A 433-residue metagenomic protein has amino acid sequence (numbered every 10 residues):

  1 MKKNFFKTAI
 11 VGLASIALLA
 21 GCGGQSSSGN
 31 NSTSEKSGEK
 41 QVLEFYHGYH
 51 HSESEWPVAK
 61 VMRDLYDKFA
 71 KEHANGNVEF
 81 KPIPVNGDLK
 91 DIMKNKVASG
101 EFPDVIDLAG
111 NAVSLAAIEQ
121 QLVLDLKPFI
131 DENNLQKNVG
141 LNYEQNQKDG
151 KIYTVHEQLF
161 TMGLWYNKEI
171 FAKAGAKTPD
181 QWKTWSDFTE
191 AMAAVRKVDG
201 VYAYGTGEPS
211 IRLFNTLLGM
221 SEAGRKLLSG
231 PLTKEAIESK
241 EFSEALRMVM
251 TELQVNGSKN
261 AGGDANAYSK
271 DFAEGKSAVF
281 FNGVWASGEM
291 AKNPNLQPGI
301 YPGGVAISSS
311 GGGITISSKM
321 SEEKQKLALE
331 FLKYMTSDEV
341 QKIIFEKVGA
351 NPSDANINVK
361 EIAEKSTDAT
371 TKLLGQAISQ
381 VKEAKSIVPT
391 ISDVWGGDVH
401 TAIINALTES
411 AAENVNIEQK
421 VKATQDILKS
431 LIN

Functional and structural regions predicted by a protein language model:
N4-I16, C22-V113, E323, L327 (+4 more regions): Conserved N-terminal structural module of periplasmic/extracytoplasmic solute-binding proteins
S37, S114, L122-V123, G288 (+1 more regions): Mature extracytoplasmic/periplasmic domains
E72-N138, K173-G175, S269-D271, A278-V279 (+3 more regions): Extracytoplasmic "Venus flytrap"/periplasmic binding protein-like
A109-M162, T189, K197-D199, N295-G299 (+2 more regions): Hinge/lid segment of periplasmic solute-binding proteins
D149-E157, M162, A172, S186-K234 (+1 more regions): Extracytoplasmic/periplasmic solute-binding protein
E190-A194, L232-A261: Glycine-centered hinge/linker elements that transmit conformational signals in sensory and ligand-binding systems
L213, N295-I316, S366: Periplasmic-binding protein-like
K372-L428: C-terminal capping/gating helix-and-loop segments adjacent to ligand/active sites or protein-protein/ligand interfaces
